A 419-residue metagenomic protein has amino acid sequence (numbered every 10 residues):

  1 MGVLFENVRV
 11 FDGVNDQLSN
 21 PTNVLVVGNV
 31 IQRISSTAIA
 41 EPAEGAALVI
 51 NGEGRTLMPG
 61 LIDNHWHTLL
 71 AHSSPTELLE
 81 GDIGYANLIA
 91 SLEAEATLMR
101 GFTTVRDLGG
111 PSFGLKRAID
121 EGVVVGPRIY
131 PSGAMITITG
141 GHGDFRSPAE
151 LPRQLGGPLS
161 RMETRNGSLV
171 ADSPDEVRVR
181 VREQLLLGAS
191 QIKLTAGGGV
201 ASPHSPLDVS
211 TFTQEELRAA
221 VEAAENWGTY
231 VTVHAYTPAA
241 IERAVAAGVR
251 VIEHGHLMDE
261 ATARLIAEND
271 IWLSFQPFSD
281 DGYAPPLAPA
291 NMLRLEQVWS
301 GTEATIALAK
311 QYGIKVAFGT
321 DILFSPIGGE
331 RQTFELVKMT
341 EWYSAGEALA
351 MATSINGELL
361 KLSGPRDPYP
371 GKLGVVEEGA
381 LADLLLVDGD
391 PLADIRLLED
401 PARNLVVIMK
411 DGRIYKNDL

Functional and structural regions predicted by a protein language model:
V8, V24, N29, G54 (+17 more regions): Divalent metal-coordination and catalytic microenvironments
V10, V14-M58: Histidine-rich, glycine-flanked metal-binding segment
R55-E121, T139-R146, E215, A247: Metal-associated gating/positioning segment near the N- to mid-region
L69-A86, E95-L98, T139-R165, V200-Q214 (+1 more regions): Active-site gating loops and adjacent loop-to-helix segments of metal-dependent hydrolytic enzymes
I89-L115, G126-M135, A189-S202, Y230 (+3 more regions): Divalent metal-dependent hydrolysis catalytic cores, especially in the metallo-beta-lactamase
P111, D120-R243: Histidine/acidic-residue-rich, glycine-tolerant segments that coordinate divalent metal ions
T195-A304, Q311, K315-A317, I322-F324 (+1 more regions): Active-site core of metal-dependent hydrolases
N226, S300-P391: His/Asp/Glu-enriched, well-ordered alpha-helical/loop segment that forms or immediately abuts the divalent-metal
